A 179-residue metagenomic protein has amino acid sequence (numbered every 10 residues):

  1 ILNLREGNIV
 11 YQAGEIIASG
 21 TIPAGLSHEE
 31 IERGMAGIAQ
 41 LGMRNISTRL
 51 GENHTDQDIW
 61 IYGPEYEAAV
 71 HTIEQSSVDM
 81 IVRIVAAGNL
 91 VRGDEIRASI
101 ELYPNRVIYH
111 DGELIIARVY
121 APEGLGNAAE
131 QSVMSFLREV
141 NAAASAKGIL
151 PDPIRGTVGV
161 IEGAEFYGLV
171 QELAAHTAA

Functional and structural regions predicted by a protein language model:
I1-A179: Membrane-proximal structural modules of membrane-associated proteins and complexes
